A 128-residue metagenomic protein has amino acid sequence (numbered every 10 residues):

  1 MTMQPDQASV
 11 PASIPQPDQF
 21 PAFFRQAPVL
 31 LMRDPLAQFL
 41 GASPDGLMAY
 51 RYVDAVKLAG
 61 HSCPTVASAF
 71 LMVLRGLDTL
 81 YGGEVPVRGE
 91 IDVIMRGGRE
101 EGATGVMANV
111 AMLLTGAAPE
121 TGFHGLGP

Functional and structural regions predicted by a protein language model:
T2-S62, L71-P128: Non-transmembrane, aqueous-exposed alpha-helical and coiled segments at domain scale
S68: Conserved cofactor-binding/catalytic machinery of classical short-chain dehydrogenase/reductase
